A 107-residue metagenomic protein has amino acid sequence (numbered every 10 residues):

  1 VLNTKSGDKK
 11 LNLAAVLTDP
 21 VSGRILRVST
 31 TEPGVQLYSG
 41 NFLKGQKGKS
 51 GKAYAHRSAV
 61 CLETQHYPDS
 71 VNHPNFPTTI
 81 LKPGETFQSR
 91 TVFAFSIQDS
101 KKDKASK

Functional and structural regions predicted by a protein language model:
V1-K107: Active-site pocket scaffolds in enzymes
